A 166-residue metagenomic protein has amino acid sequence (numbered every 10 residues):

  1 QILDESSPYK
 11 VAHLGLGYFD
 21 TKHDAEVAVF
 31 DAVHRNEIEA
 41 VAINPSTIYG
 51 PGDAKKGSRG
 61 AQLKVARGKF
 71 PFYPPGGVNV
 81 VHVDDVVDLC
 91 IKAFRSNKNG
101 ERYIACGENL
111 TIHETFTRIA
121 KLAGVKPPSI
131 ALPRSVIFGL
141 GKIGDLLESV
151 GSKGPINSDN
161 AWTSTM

Functional and structural regions predicted by a protein language model:
Q1-H13, H34, D53, L63-A66: Active-site "gating" loop of Rossmann-like NAD(P)-dependent oxidoreductase/epimerase domains
K10-Y18, F72-G76: A short acidic, glycine-rich active-site loop that binds or catalyzes chemistry on phosphate/adenosine moieties
H13-A42: Active-site Tyr-X1-5-Lys
D24, K56-G57, Y73-R95, E101: Substrate-positioning beta->alpha
E39-A42, S46-N79: NAD(P)-dependent short-chain dehydrogenase/reductase
L89-P155: Mid/C-terminal beta-alpha module of Rossmann-like enzyme folds, strongest in SDR-family dehydrogenases/epimerases
I112, I156-M166: Active-site loop of classical SDR/Rossmann-like NAD(P)-dependent oxidoreductases, centered on the catalytic Tyr-X3-Lys
